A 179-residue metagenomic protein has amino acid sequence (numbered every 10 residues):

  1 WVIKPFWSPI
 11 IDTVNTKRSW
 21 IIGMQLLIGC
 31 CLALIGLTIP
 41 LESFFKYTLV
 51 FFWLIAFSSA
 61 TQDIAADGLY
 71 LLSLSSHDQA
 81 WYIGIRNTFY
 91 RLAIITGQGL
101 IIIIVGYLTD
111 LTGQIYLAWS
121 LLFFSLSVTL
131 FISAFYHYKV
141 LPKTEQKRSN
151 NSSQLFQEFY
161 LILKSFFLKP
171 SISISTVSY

Functional and structural regions predicted by a protein language model:
W1-K4, A80-G106: Glycine-rich segments within core transmembrane alpha-helices of 12-TM secondary carriers
W1-T13: Central cavity-lining transmembrane alpha-helices of secondary-active solute carriers, predominantly the Major
P9, I21-F44: C-terminal ends and interior cores of transmembrane alpha-helices in multi-pass membrane transporters/permeases
P9-D12, G36, P40, T96-L117: Transmembrane alpha-helix termini and helix-breaking/packing motifs in multi-pass membrane transporters
K17-I21, V105-V128: A membrane-interface helix-boundary motif in multi-pass transporters
A60-S75: Intracellular juxtamembrane helix-capping segments at the cytosolic ends of symmetry-related transmembrane helices
S127-K147: C-terminal membrane-cytosol helix-exit motif in multi-pass small-molecule transporters
K143-S175: Juxtamembrane intracellular "pre-TM" segments in multi-pass secondary transporters
